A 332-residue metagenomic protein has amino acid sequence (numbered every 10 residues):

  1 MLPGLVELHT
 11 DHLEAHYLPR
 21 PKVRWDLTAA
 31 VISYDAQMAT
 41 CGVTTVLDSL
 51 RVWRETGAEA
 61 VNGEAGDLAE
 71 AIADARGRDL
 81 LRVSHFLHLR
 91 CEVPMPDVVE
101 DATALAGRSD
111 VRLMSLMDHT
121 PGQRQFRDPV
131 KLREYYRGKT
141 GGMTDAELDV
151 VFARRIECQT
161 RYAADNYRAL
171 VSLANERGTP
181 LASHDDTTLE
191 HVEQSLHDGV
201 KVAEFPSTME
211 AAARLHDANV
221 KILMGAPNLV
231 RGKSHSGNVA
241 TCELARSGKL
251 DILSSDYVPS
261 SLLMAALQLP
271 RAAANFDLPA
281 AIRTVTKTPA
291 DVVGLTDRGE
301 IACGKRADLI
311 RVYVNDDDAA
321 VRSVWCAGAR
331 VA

Functional and structural regions predicted by a protein language model:
M1-L68: Metal-associated gating/positioning segment near the N- to mid-region
P3-G4, H9, M38, V43 (+4 more regions): Non-cysteine beta-strand/loop elements that form the S-adenosyl-L-methionine
G42, V324-G328: Glycine-centered positions in the ABC transporter ATPase nucleotide-binding domain
W53-D186, D256: Metal-coordinating catalytic core of metallo-dependent amide/deamination hydrolases
L89-E100, D186-E190, Q194, V202-E204 (+1 more regions): Active-site glycine- and acidic-residue-rich loops that bind and position anionic ligands or nucleotide-like cofactors
R108-R112, S195-V202, D217-L223, S247-D251: Glycine-enriched alpha-helix->loop->beta-strand junction motifs that scaffold or abut catalytic
R161-A163, S183-D185, A203-A212, R231-N238: A general structural motif
A218-N228, G232-Y313: His/Asp/Glu-enriched, well-ordered alpha-helical/loop segment that forms or immediately abuts the divalent-metal
